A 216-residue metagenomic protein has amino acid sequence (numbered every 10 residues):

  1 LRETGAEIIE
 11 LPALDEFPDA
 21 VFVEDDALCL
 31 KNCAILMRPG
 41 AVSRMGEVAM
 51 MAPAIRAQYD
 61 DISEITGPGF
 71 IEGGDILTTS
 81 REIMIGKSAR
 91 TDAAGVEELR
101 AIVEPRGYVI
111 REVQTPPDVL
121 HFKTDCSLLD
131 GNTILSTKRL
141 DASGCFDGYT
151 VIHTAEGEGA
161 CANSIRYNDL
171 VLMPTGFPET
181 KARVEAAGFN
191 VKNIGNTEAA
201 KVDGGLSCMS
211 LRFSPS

Functional and structural regions predicted by a protein language model:
R2-S216: The feature marks the mature, well-folded catalytic cores of soluble enzymes
